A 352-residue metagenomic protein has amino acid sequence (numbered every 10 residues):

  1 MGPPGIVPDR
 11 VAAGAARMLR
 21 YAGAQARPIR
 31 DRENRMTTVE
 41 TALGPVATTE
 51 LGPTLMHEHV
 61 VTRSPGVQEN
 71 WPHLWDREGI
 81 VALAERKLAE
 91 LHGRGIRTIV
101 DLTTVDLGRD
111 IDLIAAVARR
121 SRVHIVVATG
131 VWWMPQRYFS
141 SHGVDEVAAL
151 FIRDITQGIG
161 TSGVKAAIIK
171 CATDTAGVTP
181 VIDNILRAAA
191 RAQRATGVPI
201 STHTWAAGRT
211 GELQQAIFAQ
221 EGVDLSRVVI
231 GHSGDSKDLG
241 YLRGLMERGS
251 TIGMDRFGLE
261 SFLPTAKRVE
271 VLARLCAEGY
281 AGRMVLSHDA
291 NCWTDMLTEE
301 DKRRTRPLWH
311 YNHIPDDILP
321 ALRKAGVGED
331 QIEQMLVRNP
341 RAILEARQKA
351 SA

Functional and structural regions predicted by a protein language model:
A13, T37-G44, W309-A352: Mid-to-C-terminal alpha-helical segments outside catalytic/metal-binding sites
M36-V67: Replace "His-x-His-based motif
G52-V61, E69-H124, D145-K165: Alpha-helical scaffold segments that flank or form the walls of functional sites
H57, I99, Q193, I252 (+2 more regions): Divalent metal-coordination and catalytic microenvironments
S64-Q68, I111, T210-F218, D238-M246 (+3 more regions): Histidine/acidic-residue-rich catalytic or RNA/ligand-binding cores of hydrolases and nuclease-related proteins
A116-R119, H124-P199, T251, F257-S261: Active-site gating/metal-coordination segments in enzymes
A190, R194-A277, R283-M284: Catalytic pocket-lining loop regions of alpha/beta-barrel enzymes, especially the amidohydrolase/enolase/GH5 lineages
S201, D255-R256, Y280-R304, I332: Short acidic/histidine-rich active-site segments
